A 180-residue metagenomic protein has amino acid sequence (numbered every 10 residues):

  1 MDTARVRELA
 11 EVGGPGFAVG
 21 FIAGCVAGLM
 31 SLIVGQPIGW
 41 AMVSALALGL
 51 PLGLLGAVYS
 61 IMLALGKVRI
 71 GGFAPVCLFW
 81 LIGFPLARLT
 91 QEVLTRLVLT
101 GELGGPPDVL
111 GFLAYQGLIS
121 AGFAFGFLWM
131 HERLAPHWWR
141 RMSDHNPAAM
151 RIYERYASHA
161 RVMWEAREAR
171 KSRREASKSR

Functional and structural regions predicted by a protein language model:
M1-R180: Juxtamembrane/disordered regions of integral membrane proteins
